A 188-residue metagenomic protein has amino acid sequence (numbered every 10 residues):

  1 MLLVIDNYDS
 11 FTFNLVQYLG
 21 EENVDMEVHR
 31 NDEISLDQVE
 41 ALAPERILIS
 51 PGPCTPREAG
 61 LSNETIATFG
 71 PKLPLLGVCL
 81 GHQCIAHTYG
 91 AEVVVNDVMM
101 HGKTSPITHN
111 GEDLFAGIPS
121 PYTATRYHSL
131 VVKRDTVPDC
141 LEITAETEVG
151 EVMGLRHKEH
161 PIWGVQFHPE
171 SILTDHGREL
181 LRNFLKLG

Functional and structural regions predicted by a protein language model:
M1-L3: Extreme N-terminal starter segment of soluble prokaryotic enzymes
V16-D25: Two-component/phosphorelay signaling modules centered on CheY-like receiver
D25-N31: Short hydrophobic/Thr-rich beta-strand motif most characteristic of the beta2 strand and flanking loop of CheY-like
I34-Q38: Short acidic active-site motifs
V39, A43-E45, P169: Proline-aspartate-enriched helix->loop->beta-strand connector
P44-G117, L181-R182: Cysteine-nucleophile active-site neighborhood
D113-E159: Catalytic beta-strand/loop cores that center a nucleophilic Ser/Cys/Thr and support acyl-enzyme chemistry
I172-G188: Acyltransferase
